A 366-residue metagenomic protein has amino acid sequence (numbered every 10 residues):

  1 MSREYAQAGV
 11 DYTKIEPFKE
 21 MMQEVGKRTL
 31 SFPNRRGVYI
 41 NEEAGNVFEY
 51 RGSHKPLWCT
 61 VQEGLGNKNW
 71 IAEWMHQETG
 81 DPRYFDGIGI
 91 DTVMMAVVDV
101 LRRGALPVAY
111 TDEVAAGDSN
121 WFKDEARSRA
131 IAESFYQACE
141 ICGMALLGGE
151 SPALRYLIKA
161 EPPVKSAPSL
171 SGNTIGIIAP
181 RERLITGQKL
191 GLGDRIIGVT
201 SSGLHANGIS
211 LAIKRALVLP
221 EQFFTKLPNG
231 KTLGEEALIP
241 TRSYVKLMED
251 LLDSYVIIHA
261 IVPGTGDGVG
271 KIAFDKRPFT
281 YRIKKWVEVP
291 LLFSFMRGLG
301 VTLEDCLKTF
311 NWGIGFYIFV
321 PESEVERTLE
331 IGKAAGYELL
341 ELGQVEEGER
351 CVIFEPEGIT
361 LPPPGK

Functional and structural regions predicted by a protein language model:
M1-R35: N-terminal amphipathic/basic leader segments beginning at the initiator methionine
S2, K68-T79, F224-T232, R277: Gly-rich Lys/Arg/Thr-decorated short loops/hinges at beta-loop-alpha junctions or inter-strand turns that position
S2-G9, D124-A145, L157-P168, G230-L233 (+1 more regions): Glycine-/charge-enriched secondary-structure boundary and capping motifs
I15, L65-K68, A179-E182, G203-A206 (+2 more regions): Short, acidic Gly/Pro/Ser/Thr-rich loop/turn segments
G26-S202, E357-G365: Glycine-rich phosphate/pyrophosphate-binding loop regions near the starts of catalytic domains
P56-W58, G64-K68, E221-F223, W286-R297: Acidic-glycine-rich active-site phosphate/pyrophosphate-binding loop
P82-I90, L233-S243: Active-site pocket-shaping loop/turn-to-helix segments
R181-N229, L233-G234: Short, acidic (Asp/Glu-rich) active-site segment that either coordinates a divalent metal cofactor
